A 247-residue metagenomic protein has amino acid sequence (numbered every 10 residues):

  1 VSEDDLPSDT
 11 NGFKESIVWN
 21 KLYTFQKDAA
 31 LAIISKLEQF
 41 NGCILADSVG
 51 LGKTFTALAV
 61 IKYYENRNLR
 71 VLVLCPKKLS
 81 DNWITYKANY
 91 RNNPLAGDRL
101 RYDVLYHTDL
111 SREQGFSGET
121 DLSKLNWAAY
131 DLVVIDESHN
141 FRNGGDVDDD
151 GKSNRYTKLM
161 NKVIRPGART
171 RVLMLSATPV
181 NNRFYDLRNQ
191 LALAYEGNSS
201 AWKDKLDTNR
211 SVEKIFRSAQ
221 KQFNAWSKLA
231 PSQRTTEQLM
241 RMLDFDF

Functional and structural regions predicted by a protein language model:
V1-E3: Accessory nucleic-acid engagement/destabilization modules that flank
S8-I44: Conserved pre-motif I regulatory segment
D9-K21, T54-L58, E65-I164, N198-F247: SF2 helicase/translocase NTPase motor core, specifically the RecA-like lobe 1 inter-motif segment between Walker
E38-L45, L69, T170-R171: Pre-Walker A (Motif I) flank of P-loop NTPase domains
F40-A59: Walker A/P-loop
S48, P76, T178: P-loop (Walker A) phosphate-binding loop of NTP-binding proteins
G167-R183: Conserved helicase ATPase motor motifs in RecA-like P-loop NTPase domains
L187-S200: A short helix-turn-beta junction within AAA+ P-loop NTPase domains corresponding to the substrate/partner-engaging
